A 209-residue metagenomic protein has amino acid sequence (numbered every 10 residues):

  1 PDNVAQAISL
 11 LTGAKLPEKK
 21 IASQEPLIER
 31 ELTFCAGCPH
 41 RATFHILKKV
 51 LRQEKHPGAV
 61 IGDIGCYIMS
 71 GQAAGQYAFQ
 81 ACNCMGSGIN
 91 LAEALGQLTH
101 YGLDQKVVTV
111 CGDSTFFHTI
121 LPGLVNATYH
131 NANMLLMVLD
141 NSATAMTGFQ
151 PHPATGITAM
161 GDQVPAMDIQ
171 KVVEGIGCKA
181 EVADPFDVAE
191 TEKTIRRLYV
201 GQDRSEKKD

Functional and structural regions predicted by a protein language model:
P1-E18, D209: Terminal amphipathic helices with adjacent charged low-complexity linkers/tails
P1-Q6, Y67-I68, F186-E192: A short acidic, often aromatic-flanked loop/helix-cap motif at beta-alpha or helix-coil junctions that lines enzyme
V4-A5, H40, F44, N131 (+1 more regions): Alpha-helix initiation and N-capping motif
Q6-L10, A36, F44-R52, P122-V125 (+2 more regions): A broad, structural surface signal
A14-L27, A166, V172-I176: Amphipathic repeat-derived elements
K15-K19, V60-G62, M134-M137, Q163-V164: Short low-complexity stretches enriched in small and charged residues
P17-G88, L98: Active-site diphosphate/adenylate-binding microenvironment
G71-K207: Thiamine diphosphate
